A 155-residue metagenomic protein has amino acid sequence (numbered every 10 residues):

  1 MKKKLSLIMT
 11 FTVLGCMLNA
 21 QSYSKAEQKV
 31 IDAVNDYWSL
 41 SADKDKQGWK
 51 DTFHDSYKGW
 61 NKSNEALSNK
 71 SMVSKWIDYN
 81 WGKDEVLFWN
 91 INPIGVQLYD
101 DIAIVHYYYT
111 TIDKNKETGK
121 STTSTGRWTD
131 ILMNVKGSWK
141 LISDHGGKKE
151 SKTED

Functional and structural regions predicted by a protein language model:
M1-S24: Bacterial Sec-dependent N-terminal signal peptides
K25-D32, K46-Y99, Y108, K120-T123 (+1 more regions): A solvent-exposed, acidic/Ser-Thr-rich amphipathic alpha-helical stretch
I31-S39: Amphipathic alpha-helical repeat scaffolds
Y37, K44-Q47: Short helix-adjacent coil turns
V96-I104, L132-S138: A short, structured loop/turn motif at beta-sheet edges
I112-K116, K149-T153: Sequence/structural signature of outer-membrane beta-barrel proteins
T125-K152: Short beta-strand edge/turn micro-motifs at domain boundaries
